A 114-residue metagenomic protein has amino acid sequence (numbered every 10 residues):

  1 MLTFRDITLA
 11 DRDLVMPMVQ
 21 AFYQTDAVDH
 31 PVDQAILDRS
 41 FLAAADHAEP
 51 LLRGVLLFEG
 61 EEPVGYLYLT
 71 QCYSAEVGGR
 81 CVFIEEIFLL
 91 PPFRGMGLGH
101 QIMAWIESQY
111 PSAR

Functional and structural regions predicted by a protein language model:
T3-P17: A short beta-loop-alpha structural element at the N-terminal edge of CoA-dependent acyl/N-acetyltransferase catalytic
L14-A21, R39-S40, E62, Q101 (+1 more regions): Alpha-helical elements of Rossmann-like donor-binding domains used by nucleotide-donor carbohydrate transfer enzymes
V19-A43: Conserved GNAT-fold acetyl-CoA-binding loop/helix
A43-L56: A short helix-loop-beta-strand connector motif used in the catalytic cores of GNAT acetyltransferases and, in some
L51-R53, I84, G97, A104: A generic "structured core" feature
G54-L56, E62-Q71, F83, F88: Conserved beta-strand in the GNAT
E62, Y73-I84, R94, A113-R114: A conserved beta-turn-beta hairpin within the catalytic core of GNAT-like acetyltransferases that forms part
L89, G95-S108: Conserved acetyl-CoA-binding loop-helix of GNAT-fold acetyltransferases
